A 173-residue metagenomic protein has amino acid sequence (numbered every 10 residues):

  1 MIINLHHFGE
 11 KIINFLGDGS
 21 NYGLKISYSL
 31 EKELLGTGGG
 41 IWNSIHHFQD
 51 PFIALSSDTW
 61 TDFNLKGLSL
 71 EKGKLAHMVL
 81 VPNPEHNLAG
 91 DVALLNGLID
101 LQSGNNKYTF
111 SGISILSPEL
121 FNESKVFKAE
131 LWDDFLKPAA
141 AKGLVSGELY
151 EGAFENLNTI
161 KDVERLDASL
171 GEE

Functional and structural regions predicted by a protein language model:
M1-H7, S29: Short beta-strand/loop segment that forms part of the nucleotide-sugar
I2, I53, H77-M78, S146-E148 (+1 more regions): Hydrophobic/aromatic beta-strand patches that form the interior of the parallel beta-sheet core in alpha/beta enzyme
L5, K32-E33, N105: Structured beta->alpha junctions
F8, L16, L35-G39, S111 (+2 more regions): Short glycine-rich loop/turn motifs that provide flexible caps or phosphate-binding loops at active sites
G9-I13, D133: Short, surface-exposed alpha-helical segments at coil->helix boundaries
I13-N14, G19-G90, L94-N96: Conserved beta-loop-beta/alpha segment of the NTase-like Rossmann-fold superfamily that binds/positions NTPs
W60, L65-L70, N83-H86, L98-E173: Catalytic-core segments of class I nucleotidyltransferases/pyrophosphorylases that form NMP-activated intermediates
